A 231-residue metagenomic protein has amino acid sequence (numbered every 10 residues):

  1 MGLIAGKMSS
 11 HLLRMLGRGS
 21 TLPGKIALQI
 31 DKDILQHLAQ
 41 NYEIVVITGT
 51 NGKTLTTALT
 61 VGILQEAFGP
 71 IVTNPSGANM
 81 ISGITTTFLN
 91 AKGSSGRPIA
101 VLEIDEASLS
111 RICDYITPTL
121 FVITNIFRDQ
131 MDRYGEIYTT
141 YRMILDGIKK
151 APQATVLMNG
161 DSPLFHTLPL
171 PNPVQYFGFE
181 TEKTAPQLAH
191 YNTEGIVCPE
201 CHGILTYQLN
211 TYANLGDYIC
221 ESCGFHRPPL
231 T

Functional and structural regions predicted by a protein language model:
G2-E200: Phosphate-binding loop of NTP-binding sites
Q175-T231: Adenine nucleotide phosphate-binding catalytic loops in nucleotide-utilizing enzymes
